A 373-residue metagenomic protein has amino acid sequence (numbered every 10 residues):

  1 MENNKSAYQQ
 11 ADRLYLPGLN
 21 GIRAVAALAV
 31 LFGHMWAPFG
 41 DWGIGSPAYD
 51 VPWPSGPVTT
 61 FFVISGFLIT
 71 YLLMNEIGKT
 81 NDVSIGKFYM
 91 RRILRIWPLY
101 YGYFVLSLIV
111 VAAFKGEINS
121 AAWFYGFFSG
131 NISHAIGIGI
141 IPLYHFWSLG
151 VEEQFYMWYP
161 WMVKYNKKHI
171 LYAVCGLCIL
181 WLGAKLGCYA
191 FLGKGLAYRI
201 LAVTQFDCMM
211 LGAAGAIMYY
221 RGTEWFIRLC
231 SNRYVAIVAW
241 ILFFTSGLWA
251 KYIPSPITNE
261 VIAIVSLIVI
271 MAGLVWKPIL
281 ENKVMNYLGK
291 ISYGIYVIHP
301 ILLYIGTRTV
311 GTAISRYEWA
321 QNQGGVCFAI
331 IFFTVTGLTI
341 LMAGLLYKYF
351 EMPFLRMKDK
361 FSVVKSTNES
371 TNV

Functional and structural regions predicted by a protein language model:
E2-G18, V25-L28, F32-P54, I69-K87 (+8 more regions): Alpha-helical transmembrane segments in multi-pass integral membrane proteins
L19, F88, I96, S148-L149 (+2 more regions): Alpha-helical transmembrane segments and their helix-entry boundary regions
T59-F61, D207: His/acidic/aromatic-lined binding-pocket segments of jelly-roll/cupin-type domains and related regulatory beta-sandwich
F62, F67-M74, R92-A121, F127 (+1 more regions): Specific transmembrane helices
Y100-F104, Y144-H145, V326, I330-F332: Loop-to-helix entry region of an early transmembrane alpha helix in multi-pass inner-membrane enzymes
N119-A121, I170-A173, I253-V261: Short, aromatic-rich membrane-interface segments at the entry and exit of alpha-helical transmembrane domains
G139-K164: Function-critical hydrophobic alpha-helical transmembrane segments in multi-pass membrane proteins
A173-W181, A236-I241: Central hydrophobic cores of alpha-helical transmembrane segments in multi-pass integral membrane proteins
